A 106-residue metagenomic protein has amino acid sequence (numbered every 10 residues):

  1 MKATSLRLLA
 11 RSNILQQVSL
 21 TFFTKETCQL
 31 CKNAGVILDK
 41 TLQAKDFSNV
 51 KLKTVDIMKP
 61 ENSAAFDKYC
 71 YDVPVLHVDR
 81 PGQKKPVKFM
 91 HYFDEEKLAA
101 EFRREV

Functional and structural regions predicted by a protein language model:
K2-V18, R104-V106: N-terminal leader/targeting and pre-domain segments
A10-D46: Local sequence-structure signature of Cys/Sec-based thiol-disulfide redox active-site neighborhoods
N33-V36, A64, K68: Generic recognition of short, well-ordered alpha-helical segments
L38, S48-V50, D79, F93: Non-catalytic interaction surface on structured domains
F47-N62: Thiol-based oxidoreductase modules, predominantly thioredoxin-like and allied folds used for disulfide exchange
D67-H77: Structural micro-motif
V78-V106: Non-catalytic, surface beta->alpha helical segment in thiol-disulfide oxidoreductase systems
